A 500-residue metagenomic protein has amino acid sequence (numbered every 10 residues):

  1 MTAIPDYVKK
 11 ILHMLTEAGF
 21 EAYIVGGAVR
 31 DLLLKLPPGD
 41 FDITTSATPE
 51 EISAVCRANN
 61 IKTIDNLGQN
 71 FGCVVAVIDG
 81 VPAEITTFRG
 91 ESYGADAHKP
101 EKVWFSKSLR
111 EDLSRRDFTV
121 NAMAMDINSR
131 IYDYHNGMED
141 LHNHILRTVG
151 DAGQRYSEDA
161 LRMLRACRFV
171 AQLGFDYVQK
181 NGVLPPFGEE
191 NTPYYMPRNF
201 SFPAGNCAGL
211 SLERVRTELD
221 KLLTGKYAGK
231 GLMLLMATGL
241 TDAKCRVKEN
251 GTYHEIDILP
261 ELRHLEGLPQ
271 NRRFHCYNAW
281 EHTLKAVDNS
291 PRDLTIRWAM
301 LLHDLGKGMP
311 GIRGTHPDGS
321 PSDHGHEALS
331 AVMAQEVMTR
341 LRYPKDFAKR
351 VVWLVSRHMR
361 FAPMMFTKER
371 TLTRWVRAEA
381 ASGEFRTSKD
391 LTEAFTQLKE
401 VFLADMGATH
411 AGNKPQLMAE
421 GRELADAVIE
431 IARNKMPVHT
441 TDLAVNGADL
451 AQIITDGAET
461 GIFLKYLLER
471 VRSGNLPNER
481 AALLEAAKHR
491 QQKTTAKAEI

Functional and structural regions predicted by a protein language model:
M1-I500: Catalytic cores of the polymerase beta-like nucleotidyltransferase superfamily and closely associated nucleotide
